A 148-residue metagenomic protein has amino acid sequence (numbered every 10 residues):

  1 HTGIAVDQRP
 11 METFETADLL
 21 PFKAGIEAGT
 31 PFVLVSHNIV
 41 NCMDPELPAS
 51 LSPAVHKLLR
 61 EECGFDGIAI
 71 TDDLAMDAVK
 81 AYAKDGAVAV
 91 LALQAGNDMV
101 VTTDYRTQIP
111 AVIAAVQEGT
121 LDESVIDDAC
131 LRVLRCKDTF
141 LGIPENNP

Functional and structural regions predicted by a protein language model:
H1-V125, R132-R135: Second-shell residues forming the walls of enzyme active-site clefts
E118-S124, T139-P148: Acidic, glycine-enriched loop/beta-strand segments at the rims of small-molecule binding/catalytic pockets
